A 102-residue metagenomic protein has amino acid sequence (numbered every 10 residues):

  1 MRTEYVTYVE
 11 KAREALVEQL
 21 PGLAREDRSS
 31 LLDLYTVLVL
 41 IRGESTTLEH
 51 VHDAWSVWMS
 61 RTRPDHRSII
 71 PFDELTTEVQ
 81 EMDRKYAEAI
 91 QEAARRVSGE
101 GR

Functional and structural regions predicted by a protein language model:
M1-R102: Alpha-helical propensity feature that highlights long, continuous alpha-helices across diverse contexts
